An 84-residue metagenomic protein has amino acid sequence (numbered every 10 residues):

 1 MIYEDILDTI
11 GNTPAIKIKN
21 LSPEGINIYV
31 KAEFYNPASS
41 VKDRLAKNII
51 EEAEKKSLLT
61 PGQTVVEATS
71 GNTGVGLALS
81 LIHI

Functional and structural regions predicted by a protein language model:
M1-I82: PLP-dependent amino-acid enzyme catalytic core
